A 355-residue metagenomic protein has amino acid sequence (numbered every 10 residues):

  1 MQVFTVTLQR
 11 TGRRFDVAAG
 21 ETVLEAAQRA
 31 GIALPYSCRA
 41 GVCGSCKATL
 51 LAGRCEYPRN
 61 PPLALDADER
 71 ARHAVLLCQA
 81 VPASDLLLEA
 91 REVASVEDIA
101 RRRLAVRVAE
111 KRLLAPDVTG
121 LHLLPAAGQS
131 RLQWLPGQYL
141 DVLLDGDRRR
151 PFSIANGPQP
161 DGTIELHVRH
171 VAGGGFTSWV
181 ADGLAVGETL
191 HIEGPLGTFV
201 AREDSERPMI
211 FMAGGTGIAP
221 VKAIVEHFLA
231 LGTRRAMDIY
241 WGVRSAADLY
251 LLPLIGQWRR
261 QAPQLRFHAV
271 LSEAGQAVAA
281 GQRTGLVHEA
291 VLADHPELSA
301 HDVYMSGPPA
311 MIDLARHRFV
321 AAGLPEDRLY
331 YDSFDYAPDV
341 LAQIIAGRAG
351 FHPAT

Functional and structural regions predicted by a protein language model:
M1-A80, L86, A236-T355: Reductase modules of NAD(P)H-dependent flavoproteins
L51-R54, R91-V93, D145, P195: Short, surface-exposed secondary-structure boundary micro-motifs
V75-D98, E188-I192: Short, structured interface segments
A100-T189, V243-S245, V270-A274: Ferredoxin-reductase
G137, G217, P308: Short, conserved phosphate/pyrophosphate- and ester-handling motifs at nucleotide-, phospho-/glycolipid
G194-S205: A short, basic/flexible loop-to-alpha-helix module at the beginning of a structural domain
K222-A230: Histidine-anchored nucleotide/phosphate-binding helix
